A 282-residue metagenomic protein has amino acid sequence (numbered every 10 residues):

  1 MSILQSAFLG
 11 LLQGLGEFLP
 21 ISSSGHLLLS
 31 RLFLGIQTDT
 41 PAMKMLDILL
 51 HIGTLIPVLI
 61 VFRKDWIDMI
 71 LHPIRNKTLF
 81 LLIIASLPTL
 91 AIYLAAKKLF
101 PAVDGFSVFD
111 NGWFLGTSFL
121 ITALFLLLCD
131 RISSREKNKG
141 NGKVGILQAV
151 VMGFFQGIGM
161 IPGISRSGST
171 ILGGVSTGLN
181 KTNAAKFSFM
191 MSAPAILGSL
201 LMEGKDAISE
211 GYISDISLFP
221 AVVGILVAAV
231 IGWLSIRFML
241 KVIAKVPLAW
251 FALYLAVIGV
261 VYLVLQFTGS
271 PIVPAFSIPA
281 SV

Functional and structural regions predicted by a protein language model:
M1-V282: Multi-pass membrane proteins that catalyze or facilitate reactions on polyprenyl-/lipid-phosphate substrates and their
